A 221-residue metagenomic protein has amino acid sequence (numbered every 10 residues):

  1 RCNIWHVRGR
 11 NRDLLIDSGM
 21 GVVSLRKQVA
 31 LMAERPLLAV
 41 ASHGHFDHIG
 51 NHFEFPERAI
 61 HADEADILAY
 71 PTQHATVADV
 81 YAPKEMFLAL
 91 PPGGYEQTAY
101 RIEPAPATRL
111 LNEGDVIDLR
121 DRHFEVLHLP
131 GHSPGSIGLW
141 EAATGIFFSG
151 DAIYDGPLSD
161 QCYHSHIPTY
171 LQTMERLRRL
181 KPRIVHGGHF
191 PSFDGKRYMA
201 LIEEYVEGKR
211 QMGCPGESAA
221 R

Functional and structural regions predicted by a protein language model:
R1-L31, G138-Y154: Conserved beta-strand hairpin/beta-sheet module of binuclear metal-dependent hydrolase folds, prominently
L15-S18, L37-D47, R58-A62, H128-G131 (+2 more regions): Active-site neighborhood of phospho(di)ester-bond hydrolases with catalytic His/Asp-centered motifs
G21-S24, G44-G50, I67, S133-I137 (+2 more regions): Active-site environment of divalent metal-dependent phosphoester hydrolases
V22-V116, E204-Q211: Active-site HxH/HxHxD metal-binding segment of metal-dependent hydrolases
G50, F124, H164-S165: Residue-level signal for the nucleotide or nucleotide-sugar donor/cofactor binding architecture
E57, W140, I146, P168-R221: Divalent-metal (often Zn2+) His-rich catalytic cores of metallo-beta-lactamase-fold enzymes
L110-E141: Core dinuclear metal-dependent hydrolase active-site scaffold
I153-H164, M199, E203: Active-site-proximal segments of metal-dependent phosphoesterases and phosphodiesterases across multiple
